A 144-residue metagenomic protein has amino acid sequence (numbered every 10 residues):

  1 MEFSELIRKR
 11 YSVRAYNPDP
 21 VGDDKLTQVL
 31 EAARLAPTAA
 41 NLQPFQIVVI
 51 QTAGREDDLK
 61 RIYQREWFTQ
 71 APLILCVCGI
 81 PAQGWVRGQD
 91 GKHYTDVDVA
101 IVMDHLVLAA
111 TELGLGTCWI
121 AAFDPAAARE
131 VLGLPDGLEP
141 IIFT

Functional and structural regions predicted by a protein language model:
M1-K25: Specificity-determining recognition surfaces
K25-E31, L35-V102: Glycine/small-residue-rich phosphate/adenosyl-binding loop
Q46, F123-P125, I142: Residue-level "edge-of-site" marker
E66-I74, G133-T144: A glycine-rich helix N-cap at a beta->alpha junction
V102-T111: Acidic, metal-associated active-site segment
G114: Structured binding elements
I120-G137: Active-site helix/loop module of the DD-peptidase/beta-lactamase fold, centered on the serine-lysine SxxK catalytic
